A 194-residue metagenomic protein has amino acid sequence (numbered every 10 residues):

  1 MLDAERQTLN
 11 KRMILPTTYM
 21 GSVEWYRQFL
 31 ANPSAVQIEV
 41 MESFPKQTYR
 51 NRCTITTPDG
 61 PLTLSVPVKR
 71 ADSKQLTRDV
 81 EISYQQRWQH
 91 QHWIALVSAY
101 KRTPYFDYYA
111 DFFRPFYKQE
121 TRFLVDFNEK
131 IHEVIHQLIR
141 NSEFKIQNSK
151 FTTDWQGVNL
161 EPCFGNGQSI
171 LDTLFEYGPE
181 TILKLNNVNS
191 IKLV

Functional and structural regions predicted by a protein language model:
L2-V194: Residues lining hydrophobic/aromatic ligand-binding pockets adjacent to catalytic sites
